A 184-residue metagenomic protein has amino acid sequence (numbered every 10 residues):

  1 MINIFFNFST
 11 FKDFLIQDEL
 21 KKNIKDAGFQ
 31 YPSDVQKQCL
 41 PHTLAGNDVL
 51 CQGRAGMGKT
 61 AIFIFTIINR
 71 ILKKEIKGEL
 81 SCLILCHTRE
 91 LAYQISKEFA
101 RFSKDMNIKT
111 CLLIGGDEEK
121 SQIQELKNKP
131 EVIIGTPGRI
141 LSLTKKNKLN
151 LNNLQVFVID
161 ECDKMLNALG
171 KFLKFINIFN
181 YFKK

Functional and structural regions predicted by a protein language model:
M1-N47, F65, H87, N107: N-terminal intrinsically disordered, low-complexity tails of helicases
Q17, T60, I64, A92 (+2 more regions): A general structural signal for well-ordered alpha-helical segments in protein cores
E19-K22, F29, I76-K145, N153-V156: Conserved nucleic-acid-binding Ia/Ib motif block in the N-terminal RecA-like helicase ATPase lobe
K37-V49, T60-I76, E98-F102, L141 (+1 more regions): Walker A/P-loop NTP-binding motif
L50-Q52, L83: Short hydrophobic/aromatic beta-strand immediately N-terminal to the Walker A/P-loop
Q52, R70, Q94, L143 (+1 more regions): Residues that scaffold the ATP/ADP-binding catalytic core of kinase and kinase-like folds
G53-M57: The conserved Walker
R139-K184: SF2 helicase catalytic motif II
